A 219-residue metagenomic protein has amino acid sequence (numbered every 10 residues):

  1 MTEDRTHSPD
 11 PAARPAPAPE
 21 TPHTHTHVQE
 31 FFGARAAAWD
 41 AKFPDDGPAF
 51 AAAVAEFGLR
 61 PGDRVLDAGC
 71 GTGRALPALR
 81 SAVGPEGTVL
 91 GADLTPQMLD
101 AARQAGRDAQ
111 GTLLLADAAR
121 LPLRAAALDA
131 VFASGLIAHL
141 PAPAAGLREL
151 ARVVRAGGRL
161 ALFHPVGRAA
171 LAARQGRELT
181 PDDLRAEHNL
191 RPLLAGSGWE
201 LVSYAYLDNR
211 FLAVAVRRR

Functional and structural regions predicted by a protein language model:
T2-P61, R74-A78, M98-A101, R168-R177 (+2 more regions): Conserved class I S-adenosyl-L-methionine
L66-A68, T72-R120: Class I SAM-dependent methyltransferase SAM/SAH-binding core
G84, L140-P141, V154-R155: Helix-to-beta-strand junctions that scaffold the AdoMet/dcAdoMet cofactor pocket in Class I SAM-dependent enzymes
A119-A130: A short acidic, Gly/Pro-enriched loop at the edge of an enzyme's catalytic core that lines a small-molecule cofactor
A130-A142: A short SAM/SAH-binding and catalytic strip from SAM-dependent methyltransferases
A144-A156: A short glycine-rich, Lys/Arg-flanked "PGG" loop and its adjoining helix->strand segment in the class I
G158-H164: Conserved beta-strand signature within the Rossmann-like core of class I S-adenosyl-L-methionine
D183-S197: Short alpha-helix
